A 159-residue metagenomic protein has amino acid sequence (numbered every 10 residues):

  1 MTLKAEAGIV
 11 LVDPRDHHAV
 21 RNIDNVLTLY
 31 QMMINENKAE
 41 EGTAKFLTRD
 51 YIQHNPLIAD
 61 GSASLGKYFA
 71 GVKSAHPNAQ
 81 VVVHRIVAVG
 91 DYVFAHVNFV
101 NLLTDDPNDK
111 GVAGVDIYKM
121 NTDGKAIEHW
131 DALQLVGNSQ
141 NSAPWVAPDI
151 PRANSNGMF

Functional and structural regions predicted by a protein language model:
M1-F159: C-terminal and inter-domain tail/linker signature
